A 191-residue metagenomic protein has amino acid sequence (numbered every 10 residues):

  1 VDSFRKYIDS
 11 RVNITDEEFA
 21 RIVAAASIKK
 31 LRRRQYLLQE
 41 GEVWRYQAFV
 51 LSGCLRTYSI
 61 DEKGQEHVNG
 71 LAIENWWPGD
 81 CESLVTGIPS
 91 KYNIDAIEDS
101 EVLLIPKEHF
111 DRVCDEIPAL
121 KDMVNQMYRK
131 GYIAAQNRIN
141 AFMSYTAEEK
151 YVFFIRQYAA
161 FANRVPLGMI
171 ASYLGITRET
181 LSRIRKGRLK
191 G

Functional and structural regions predicted by a protein language model:
V1-I28: Cyclic nucleotide-binding regulatory module and flanking cytosolic helices
K29, A48, G70, D95 (+4 more regions): Residues that recognize and position ribonucleotide moieties
Q35-A96: Cyclic nucleotide-binding regulatory domains
Y58, D80-C81, R112-V113, M123 (+2 more regions): Residues that scaffold the ATP/ADP-binding catalytic core of kinase and kinase-like folds
S90, H109-T146, K150: A small-molecule sensor/coupling module
Y145-G191: Phosphate-/nucleic-acid-contacting segments
